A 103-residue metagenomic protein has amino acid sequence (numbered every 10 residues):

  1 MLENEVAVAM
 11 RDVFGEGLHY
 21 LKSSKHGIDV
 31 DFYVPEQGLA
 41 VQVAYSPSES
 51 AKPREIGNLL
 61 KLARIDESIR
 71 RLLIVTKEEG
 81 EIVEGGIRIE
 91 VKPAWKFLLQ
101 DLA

Functional and structural regions predicted by a protein language model:
M1-A103: A cross-kingdom feature that marks ATP-driven nucleic-acid transaction machinery
